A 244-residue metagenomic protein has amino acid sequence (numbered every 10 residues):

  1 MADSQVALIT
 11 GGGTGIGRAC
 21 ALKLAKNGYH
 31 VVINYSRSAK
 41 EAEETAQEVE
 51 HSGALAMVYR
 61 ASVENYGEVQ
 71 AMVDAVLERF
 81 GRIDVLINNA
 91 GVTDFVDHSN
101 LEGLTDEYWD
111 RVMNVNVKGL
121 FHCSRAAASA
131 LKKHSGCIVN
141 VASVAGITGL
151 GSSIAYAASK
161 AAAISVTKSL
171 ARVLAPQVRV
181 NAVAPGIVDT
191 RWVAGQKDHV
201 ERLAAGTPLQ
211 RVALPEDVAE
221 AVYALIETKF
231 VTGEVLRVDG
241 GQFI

Functional and structural regions predicted by a protein language model:
G13-G15: Conserved glycine-rich cofactor-binding loop
A39, R60-M72, D106, E216-D217: The beta1-alpha1 cofactor-binding region of Rossmann-like NAD(H)/NADP(H)-dependent oxidoreductases
D97-D110, L203: Substrate-binding pocket helix/loop in short-chain dehydrogenase/reductase
S124, A130, R211-V238, F243: C-terminal substrate-recognition "lid" of short-chain dehydrogenase/reductases
S124, S159, T167: Active-site helix of classical SDR
S129, A171-P176: Alpha-helical segment proximal to the catalytic Tyr-Lys
S143: Residue(s) in the substrate-gating loop at a strand-loop-helix junction that position the organic substrate next
